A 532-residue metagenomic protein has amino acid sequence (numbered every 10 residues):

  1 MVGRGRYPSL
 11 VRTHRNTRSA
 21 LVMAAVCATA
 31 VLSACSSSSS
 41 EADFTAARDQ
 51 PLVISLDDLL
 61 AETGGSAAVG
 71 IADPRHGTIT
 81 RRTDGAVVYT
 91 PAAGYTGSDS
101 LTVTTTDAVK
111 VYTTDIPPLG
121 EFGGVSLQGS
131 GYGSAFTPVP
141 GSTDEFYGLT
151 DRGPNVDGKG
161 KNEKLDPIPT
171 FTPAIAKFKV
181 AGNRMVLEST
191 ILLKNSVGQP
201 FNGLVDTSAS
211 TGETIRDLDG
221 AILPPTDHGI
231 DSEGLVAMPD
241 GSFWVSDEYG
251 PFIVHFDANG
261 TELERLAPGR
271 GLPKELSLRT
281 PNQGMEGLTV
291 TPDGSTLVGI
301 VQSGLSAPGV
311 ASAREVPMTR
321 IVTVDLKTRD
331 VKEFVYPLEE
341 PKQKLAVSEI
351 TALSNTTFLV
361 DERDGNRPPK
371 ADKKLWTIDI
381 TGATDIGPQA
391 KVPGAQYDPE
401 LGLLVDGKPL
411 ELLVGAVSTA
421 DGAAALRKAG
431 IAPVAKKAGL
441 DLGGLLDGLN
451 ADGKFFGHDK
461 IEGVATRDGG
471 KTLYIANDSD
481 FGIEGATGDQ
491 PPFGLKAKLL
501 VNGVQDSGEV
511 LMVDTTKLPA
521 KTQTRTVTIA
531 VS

Functional and structural regions predicted by a protein language model:
R4-M23: Bacterial N-terminal signal peptides that target proteins for export
V31-A34: C-terminal motif of bacterial Sec signal peptides marking the signal peptidase cleavage site
S38-D43, T104-K110: Low-complexity, Pro/Thr/Ser/Gly/Ala-rich linker/spacer regions in secreted, extracellular modular proteins
S39-P74: Extracellular ectodomain surface segments
L52-L56, T96-T102, Y132: Short, solvent-exposed loop/turn segments enriched in Ser/Thr/Gly
A67-V69, Y89-T90, T261: An extracellular/luminal cadherin ectodomain-centered signature
A72-V109: Acidic, turn/loop-rich segments in luminal/extracellular domains of secretory-pathway and cell-surface proteins
A108-S532: Sequence/structural signature of beta-propeller domains
